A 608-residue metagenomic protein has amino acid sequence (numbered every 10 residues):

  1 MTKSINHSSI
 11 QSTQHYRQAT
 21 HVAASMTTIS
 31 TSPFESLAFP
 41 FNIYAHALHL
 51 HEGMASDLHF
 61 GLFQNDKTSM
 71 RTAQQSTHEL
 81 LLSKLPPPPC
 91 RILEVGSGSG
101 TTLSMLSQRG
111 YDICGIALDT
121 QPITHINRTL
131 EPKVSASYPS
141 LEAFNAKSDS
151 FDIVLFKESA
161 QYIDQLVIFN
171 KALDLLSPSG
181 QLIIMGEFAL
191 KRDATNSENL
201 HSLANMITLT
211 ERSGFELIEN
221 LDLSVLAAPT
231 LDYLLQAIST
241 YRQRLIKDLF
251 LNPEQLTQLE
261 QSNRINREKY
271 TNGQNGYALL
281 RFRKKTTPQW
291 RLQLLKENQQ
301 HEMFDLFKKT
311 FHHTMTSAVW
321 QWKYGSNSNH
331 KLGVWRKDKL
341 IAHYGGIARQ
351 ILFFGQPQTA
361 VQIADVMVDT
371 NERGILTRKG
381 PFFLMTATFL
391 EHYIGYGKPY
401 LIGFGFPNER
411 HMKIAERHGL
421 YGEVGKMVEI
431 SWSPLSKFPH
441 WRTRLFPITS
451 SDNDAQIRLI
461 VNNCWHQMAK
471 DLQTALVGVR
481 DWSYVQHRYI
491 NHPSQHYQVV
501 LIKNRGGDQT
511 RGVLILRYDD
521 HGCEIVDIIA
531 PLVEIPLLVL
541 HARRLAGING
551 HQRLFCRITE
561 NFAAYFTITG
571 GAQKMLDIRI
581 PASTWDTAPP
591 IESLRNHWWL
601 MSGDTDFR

Functional and structural regions predicted by a protein language model:
R71-P88: Conserved alpha-helix/loop element of class I SAM-dependent methyltransferases that forms part of the SAM/SAH-binding
L93, S99-A143: Class I SAM-dependent methyltransferase SAM/SAH-binding core
F144-V154: A short acidic, Gly/Pro-enriched loop at the edge of an enzyme's catalytic core that lines a small-molecule cofactor
L166-Q181: A short glycine-rich, Lys/Arg-flanked "PGG" loop and its adjoining helix->strand segment in the class I
I183-N205: Conserved class I S-adenosyl-L-methionine
L223-K285: Conserved Class I S-adenosyl-L-methionine
L292, N298-I351, Y396-Y400, H411-D527: Amide-forming acyltransferase catalytic core, primarily the GNAT-like/NAT-type and related acyltransferase folds
A348, L401-T449, I515-D520, E524-P536 (+1 more regions): Active-site/acyl-donor-binding loops of N-acyltransferases
